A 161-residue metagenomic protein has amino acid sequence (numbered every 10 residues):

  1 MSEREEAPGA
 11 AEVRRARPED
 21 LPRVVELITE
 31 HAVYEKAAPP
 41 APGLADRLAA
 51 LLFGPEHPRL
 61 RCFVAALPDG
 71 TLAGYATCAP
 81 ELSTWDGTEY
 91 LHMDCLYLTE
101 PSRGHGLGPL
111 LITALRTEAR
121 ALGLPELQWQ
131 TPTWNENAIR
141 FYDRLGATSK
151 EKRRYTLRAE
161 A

Functional and structural regions predicted by a protein language model:
M1-E12, A161: Short, low-complexity, intrinsically disordered N-terminal peptides in bacterial proteins
A11, R15-P22, E26-T88, T99 (+4 more regions): Acetyl-CoA-dependent GNAT
T99-P101, H105, T133-W134: Active-site acidic-Proline motif in GNAT/NAT acetyltransferases
G104-T117, R144: Conserved acetyl-CoA-binding loop-helix of GNAT-fold acetyltransferases
P109, T133-E151, L157: Conserved active-site alpha-helix within GNAT-family acetyltransferase domains
R120-Q130: Conserved GNAT acetyl-CoA-binding A-motif
